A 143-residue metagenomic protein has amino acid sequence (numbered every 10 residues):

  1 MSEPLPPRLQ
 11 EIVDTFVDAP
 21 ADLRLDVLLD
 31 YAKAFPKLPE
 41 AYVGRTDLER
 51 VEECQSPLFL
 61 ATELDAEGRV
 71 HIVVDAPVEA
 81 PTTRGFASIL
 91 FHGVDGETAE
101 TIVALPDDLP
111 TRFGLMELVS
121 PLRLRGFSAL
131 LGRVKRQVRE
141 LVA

Functional and structural regions predicted by a protein language model:
S2-G44: Extended low-complexity intrinsically disordered regions
D18-A21, P77-T82, L122: Structural motif
A32, G93-V94, V134, V138: Generic structural signal for hydrophobic core residues of well-folded globular domains
A41-L64: Structured beta-strand/loop patches that form or line metal/cofactor-binding pockets in enzymes
E53-P57, E67-H71, R84-F86: Short connector loops at helix/strand junctions that flank enzyme active sites, especially segments positioning acidic
E63-P81, F91-D95: Conserved interaction-surface patches within small, structured recognition/assembly domains
F86-E100: Alpha-helical support elements that line or immediately flank enzyme active sites and cofactor-binding pockets
E100, L105, L109-A143: C-terminal binding/interaction regions
